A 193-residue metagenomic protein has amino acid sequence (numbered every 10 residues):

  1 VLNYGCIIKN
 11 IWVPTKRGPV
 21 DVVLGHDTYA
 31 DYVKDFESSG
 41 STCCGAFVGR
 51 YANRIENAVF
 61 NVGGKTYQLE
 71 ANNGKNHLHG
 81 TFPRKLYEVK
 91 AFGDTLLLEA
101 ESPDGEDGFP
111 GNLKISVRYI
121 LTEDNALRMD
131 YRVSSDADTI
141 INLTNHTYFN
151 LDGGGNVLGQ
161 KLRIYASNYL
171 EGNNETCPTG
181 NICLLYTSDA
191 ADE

Functional and structural regions predicted by a protein language model:
V1-D31, D35-F36, G40-C43, R50-A52 (+1 more regions): Beta-strand-rich N-terminal accessory domains
L2-N3, E101-G153: Acidic, contiguous internal or C-terminal segments within carbohydrate-active enzymes that form a structured patch used
G5, T42, A52-R54, T81-R84 (+4 more regions): Residues that act as N-cap/strand-start positions at coil-to-secondary-structure junctions
K9, L96, A126-M129: Hydrophobic residues embedded in beta-strands of well-ordered beta-sheets
K16, T147-N156, Y165-N168: Short edge-strand/loop segments of extracellular domains
T66, E70-D124: Extended, loop-rich substrate-binding clefts of extracytoplasmic carbohydrate-active enzymes
I164-A166, L170-E171, C177-G180: A conserved active-site cap/scaffold subdomain adjacent to cofactor or substrate pockets
Y186-A191: Conserved small/polar residues in nucleotide/adenosyl-binding loops
